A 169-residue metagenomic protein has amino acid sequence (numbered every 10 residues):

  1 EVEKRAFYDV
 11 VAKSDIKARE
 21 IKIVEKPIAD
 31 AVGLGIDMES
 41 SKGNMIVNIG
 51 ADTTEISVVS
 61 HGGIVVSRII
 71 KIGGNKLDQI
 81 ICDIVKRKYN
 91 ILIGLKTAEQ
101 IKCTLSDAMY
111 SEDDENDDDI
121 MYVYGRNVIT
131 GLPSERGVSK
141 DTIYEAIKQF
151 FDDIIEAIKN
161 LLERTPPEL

Functional and structural regions predicted by a protein language model:
E1-I49, V59-L169: Nucleotide/phosphate-binding catalytic cleft detector across ATP-hydrolyzing and phosphate-transferring enzymes
T54-E55: Positively charged, low-complexity, intrinsically disordered RNA-binding extensions
